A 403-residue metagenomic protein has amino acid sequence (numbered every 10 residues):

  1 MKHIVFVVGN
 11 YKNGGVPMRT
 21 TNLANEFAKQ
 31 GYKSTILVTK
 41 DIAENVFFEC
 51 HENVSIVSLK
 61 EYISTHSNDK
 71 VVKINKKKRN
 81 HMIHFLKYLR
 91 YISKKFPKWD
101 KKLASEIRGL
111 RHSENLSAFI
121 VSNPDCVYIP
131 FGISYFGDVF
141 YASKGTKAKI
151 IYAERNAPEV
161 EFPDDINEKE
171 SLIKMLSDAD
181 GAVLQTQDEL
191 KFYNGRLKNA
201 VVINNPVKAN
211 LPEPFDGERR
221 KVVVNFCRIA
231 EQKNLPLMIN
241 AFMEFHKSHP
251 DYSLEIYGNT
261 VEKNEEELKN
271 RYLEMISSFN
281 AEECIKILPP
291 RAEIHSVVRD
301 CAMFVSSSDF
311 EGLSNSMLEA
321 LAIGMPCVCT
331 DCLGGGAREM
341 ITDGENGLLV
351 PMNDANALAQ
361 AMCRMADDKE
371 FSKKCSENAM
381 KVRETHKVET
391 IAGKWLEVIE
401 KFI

Functional and structural regions predicted by a protein language model:
V5, F215-K233, I239-F242, E255: Conserved donor-binding/catalytic core segment of Leloir-type glycosyltransferases
E44-E49, I256-E282: Short, structured helix-loop element that forms part of the nucleotide-activated donor/catalytic region
G109, I129-F136, E154: Short His-centered aromatic/hydrophobic patch
D188, P206: Carbohydrate-associated surface elements
P290, D309: Aromatic "clamp/platform" in nucleotide-sugar-dependent glycosyltransferases that forms part of the donor/acceptor
V297, A357, R364, F371-T385 (+1 more regions): A short, well-ordered alpha-helix in the C-terminal region of glycosyltransferases
P326-D331: Short hydrophobic beta-strand element within catalytic cores of glycosyltransferases and related nucleotide-activated
T342-G344, L348-A355, C363-K369: Conserved acidic donor-binding segment of nucleotide-sugar-dependent glycosyltransferases
